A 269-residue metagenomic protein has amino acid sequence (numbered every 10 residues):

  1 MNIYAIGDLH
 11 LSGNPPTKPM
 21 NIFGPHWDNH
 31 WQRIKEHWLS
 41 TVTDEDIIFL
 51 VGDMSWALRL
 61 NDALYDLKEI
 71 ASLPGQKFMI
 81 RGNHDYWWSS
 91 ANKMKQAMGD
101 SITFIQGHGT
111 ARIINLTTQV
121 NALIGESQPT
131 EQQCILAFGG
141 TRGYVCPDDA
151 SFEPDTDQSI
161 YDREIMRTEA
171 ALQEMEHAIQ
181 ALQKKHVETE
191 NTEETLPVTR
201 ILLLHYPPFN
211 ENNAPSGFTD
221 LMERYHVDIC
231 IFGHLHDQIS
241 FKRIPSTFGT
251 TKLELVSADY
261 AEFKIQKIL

Functional and structural regions predicted by a protein language model:
N2, P16-T117, A214-H226, T251 (+1 more regions): Core catalytic region of metal-dependent phosphoesterases/phosphodiesterases, especially metallo-beta-lactamase-like
N2-D8: Short, hydrophobic/glycine-enriched beta-strand segments
I3, I47, L136-A137, T199-I201 (+1 more regions): Structural motif
A5, L136-G140, L253-L255: Short hydrophobic-aromatic micro-motifs
I6, V51, I80, L203 (+1 more regions): Generic enzyme active-site microenvironment
L9-S12, H37, T41, W88-A214 (+1 more regions): Conserved catalytic scaffold of divalent metal-dependent phosphoesterases
H10-P15, S55-N61, N83-A91, A111-I113 (+4 more regions): Active-site environment of divalent metal-dependent phosphoester hydrolases
F78, D100, Q119-N121, P208-L269: Conserved beta-sheet core of the metallophosphoesterase superfamily
